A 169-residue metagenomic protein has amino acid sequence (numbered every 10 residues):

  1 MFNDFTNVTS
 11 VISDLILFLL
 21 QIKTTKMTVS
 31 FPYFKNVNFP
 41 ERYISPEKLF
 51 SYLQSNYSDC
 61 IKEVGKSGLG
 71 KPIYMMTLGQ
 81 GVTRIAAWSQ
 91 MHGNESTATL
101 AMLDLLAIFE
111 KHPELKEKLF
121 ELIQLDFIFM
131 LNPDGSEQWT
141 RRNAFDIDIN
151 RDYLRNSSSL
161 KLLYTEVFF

Functional and structural regions predicted by a protein language model:
D4-V11: Short hydrophobic alpha-helical segments enriched in small aliphatic residues
L19-I73: Short glycine- and acidic-rich boundary segments immediately preceding or forming the N-terminal edge of structured
M75-V82: Short beta-strand-to-loop junctions in surface cap/lid or active-site-entrance loops
V82-A86, S96-F169: Active-site/substrate-binding loop(s) of hydrolase catalytic cores
S89: Glycine-rich N-terminal segment of FAD-binding domains in flavoprotein oxidoreductases, spanning the beta-loop-helix
